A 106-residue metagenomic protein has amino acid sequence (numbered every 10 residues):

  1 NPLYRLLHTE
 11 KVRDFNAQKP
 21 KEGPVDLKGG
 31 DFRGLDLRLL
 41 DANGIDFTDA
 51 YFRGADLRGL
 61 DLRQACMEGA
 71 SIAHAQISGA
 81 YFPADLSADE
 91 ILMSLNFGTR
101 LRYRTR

Functional and structural regions predicted by a protein language model:
L3-L6, V12-R106: Tandem repeat scaffolds
